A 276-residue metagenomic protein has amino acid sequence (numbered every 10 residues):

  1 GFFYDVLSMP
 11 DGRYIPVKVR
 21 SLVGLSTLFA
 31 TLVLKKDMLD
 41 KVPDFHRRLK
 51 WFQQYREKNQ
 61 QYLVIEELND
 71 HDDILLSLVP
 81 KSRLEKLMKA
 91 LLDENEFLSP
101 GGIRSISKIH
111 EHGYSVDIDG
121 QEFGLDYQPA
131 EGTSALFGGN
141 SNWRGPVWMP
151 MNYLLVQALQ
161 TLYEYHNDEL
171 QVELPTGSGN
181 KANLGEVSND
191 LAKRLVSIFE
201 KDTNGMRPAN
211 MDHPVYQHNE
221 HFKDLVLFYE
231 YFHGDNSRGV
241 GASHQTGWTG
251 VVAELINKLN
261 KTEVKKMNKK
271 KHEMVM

Functional and structural regions predicted by a protein language model:
G1-M276: Acidic, mature catalytic/reactive cores of soluble proteins
